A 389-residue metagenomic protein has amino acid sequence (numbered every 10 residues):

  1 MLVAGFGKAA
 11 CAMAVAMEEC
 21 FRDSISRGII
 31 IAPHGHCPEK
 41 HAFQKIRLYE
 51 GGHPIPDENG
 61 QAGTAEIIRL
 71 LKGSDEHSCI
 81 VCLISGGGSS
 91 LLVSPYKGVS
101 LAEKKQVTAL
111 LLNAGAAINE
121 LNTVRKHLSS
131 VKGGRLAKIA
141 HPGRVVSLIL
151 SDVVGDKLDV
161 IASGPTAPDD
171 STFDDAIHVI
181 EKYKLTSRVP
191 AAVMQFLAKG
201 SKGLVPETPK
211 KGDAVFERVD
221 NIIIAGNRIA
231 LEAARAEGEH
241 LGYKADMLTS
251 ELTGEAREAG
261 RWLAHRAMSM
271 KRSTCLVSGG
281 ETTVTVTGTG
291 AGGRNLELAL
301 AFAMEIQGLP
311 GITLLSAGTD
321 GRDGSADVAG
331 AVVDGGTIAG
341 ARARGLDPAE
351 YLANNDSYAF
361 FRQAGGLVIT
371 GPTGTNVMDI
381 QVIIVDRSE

Functional and structural regions predicted by a protein language model:
G5, M13-P38: Active-site cofactor/substrate anionic-group-binding motifs, chiefly glycine- and Lys/Arg-rich phosphate-binding loops
A16-I25, A42-L48, I68, P95-Q106 (+5 more regions): A glycine- and small-aliphatic-rich helix-loop capping segment at beta-alpha/alpha-beta transitions that lines
I31-E76, V124-R125: Glycine-rich oxoanion-binding loops at beta->alpha junctions
V99-A116, D169-K184, T289-L314: Gly/Ser/Thr-rich active-site loops/lids in small-molecule metabolic enzymes that frequently grip phosphoryl groups
I118-L185, L197: A glycine/threonine-rich phosphate-anchoring loop and its flanking beta-alpha core in nucleotide/phosphate-binding
G143-V146, P168-A259: Accessory alpha-helical/coil subdomains and C-terminal extensions that flank or cap enzyme catalytic cores
R228-E232, A236-S316, S325: Active-site segments that bind and position negatively charged phosphate/pyrophosphate groups
L300-E389: Internal helix-turn-beta structural module
